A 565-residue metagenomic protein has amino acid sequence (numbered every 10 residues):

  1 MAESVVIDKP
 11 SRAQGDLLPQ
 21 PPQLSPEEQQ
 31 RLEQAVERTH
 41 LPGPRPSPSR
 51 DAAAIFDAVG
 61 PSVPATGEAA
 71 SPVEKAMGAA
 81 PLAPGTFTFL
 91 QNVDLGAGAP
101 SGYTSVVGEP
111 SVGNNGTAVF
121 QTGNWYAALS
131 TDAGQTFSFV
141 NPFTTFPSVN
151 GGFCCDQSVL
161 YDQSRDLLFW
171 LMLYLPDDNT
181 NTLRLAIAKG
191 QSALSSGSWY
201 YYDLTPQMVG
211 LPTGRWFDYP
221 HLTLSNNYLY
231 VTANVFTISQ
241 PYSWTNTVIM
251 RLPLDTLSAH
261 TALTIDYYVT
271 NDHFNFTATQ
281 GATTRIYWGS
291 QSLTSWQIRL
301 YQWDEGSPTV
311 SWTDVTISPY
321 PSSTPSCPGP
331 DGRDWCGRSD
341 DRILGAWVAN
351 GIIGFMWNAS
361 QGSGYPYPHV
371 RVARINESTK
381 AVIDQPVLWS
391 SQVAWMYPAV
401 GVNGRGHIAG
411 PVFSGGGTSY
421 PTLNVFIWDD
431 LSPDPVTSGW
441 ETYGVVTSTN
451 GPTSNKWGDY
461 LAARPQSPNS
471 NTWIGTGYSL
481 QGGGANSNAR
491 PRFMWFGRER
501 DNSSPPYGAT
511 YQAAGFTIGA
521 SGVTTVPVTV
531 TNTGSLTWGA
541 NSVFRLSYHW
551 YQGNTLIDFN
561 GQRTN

Functional and structural regions predicted by a protein language model:
A2-D501: C-terminal PAP-associated
R500-A520: Low-complexity, acidic Ser/Thr/Pro/Gly-rich terminal tails and inter-domain linkers that flank the onset of structured
A520-P527: Short, solvent-exposed loop/turn segments enriched in Ser/Thr/Gly
V530-T537: Asparagine-centered strand-capping/turn motif at beta-strand->loop junctions
W538-R545: Short flexible loop/turn segments that cap and initiate beta-strands
L546-Q552: Conserved aromatic beta-strand anchor motif in extracellular beta-sandwich/beta-rich domains
I557-N565: Intrinsically disordered, low-complexity Pro/Gly/Ser/Thr-rich segments with frequent PxxP/GP/PP motifs and embedded
